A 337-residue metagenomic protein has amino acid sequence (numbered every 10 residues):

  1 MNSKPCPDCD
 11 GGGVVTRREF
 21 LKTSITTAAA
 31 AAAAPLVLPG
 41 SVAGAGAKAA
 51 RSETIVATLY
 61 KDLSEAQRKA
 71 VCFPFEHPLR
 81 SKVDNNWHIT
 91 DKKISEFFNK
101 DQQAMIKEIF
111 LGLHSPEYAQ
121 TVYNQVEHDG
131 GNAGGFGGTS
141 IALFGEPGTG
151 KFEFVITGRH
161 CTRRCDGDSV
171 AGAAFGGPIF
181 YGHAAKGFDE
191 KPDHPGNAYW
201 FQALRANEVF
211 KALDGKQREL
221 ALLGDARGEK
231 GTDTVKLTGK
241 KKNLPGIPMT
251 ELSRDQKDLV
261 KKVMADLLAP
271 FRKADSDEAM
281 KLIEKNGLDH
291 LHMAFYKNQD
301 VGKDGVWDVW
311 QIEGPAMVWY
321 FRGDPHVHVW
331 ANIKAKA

Functional and structural regions predicted by a protein language model:
M1-E19, A34-P35: N-terminal secretory signal peptides
S24-A32: Sec-dependent signal peptide hydrophobic core
T27, L38, K230: N-terminal domain-start interaction segment
A33-L38, F210: Short intrinsically disordered, low-complexity segments
V37-A45: Signal peptide processing junction and immediate N-terminal pro/mature segment of secreted/exported proteins
G46-E65, K69-A337: A cross-kingdom marker for long, charged
